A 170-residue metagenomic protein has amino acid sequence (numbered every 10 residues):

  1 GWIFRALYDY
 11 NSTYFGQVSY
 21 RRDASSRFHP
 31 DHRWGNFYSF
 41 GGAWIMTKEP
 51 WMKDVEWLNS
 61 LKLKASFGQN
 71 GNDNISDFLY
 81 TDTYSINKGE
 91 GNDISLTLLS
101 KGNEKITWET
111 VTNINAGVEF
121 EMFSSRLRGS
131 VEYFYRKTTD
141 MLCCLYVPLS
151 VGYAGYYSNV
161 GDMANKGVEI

Functional and structural regions predicted by a protein language model:
G1-I170: Extracellular/periplasmic, surface-exposed regions of secreted and cell-surface proteins
